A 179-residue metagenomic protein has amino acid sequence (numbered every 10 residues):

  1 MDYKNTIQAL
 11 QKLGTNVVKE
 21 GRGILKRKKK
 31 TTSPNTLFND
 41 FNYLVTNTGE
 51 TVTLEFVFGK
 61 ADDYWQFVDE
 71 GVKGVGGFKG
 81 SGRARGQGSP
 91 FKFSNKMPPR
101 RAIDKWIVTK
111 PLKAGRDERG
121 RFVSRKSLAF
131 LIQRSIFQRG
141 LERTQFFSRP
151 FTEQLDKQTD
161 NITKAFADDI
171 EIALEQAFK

Functional and structural regions predicted by a protein language model:
M1-T46, T51: Charge-rich, low-complexity N-terminal segments
K4, T36-K179: Charged, low-complexity interaction tracts
